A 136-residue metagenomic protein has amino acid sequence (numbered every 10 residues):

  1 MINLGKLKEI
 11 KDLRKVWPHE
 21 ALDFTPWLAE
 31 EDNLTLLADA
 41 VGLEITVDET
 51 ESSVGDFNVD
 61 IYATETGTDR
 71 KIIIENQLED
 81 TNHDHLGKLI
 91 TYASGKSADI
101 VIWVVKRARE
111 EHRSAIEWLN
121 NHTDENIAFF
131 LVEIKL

Functional and structural regions predicted by a protein language model:
M1-L136: Charged, terminal alpha-helix-loop-beta segments that serve as non-catalytic nucleic-acid engagement and/or assembly
